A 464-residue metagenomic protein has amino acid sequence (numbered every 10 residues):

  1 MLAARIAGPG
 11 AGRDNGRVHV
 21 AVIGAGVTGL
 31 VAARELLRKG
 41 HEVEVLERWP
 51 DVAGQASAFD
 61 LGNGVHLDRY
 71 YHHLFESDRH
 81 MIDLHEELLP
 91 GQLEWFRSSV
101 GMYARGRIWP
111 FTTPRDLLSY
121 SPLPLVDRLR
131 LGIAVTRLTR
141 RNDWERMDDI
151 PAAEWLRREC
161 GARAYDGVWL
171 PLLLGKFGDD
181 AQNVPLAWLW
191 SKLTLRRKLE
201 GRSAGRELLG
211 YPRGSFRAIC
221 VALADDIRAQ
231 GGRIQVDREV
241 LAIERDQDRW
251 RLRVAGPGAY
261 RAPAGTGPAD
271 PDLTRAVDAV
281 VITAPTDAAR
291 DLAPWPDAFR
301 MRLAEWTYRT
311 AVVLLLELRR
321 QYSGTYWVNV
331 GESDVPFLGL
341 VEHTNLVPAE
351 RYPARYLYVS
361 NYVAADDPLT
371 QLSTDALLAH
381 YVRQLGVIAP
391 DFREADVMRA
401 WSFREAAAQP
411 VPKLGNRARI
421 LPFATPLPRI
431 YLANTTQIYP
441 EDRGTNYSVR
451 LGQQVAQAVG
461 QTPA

Functional and structural regions predicted by a protein language model:
M1-V20, R38-K39: Extreme N-terminal leader/targeting segments of oxidoreductases
V18-V45: N-terminal Rossmann-like FAD-binding beta1-loop-alpha1 element of flavoenzymes
L37-G62: Glycine-rich FAD pyrophosphate-binding loop
K39, R238-Q371, D375-F392, F403 (+1 more regions): Mid-domain catalytic core of redox enzymes that form a hydrophobic substrate pocket/lid adjacent to a catalytic redox
N63-W144: Dinucleotide-binding Rossmann-like beta1-alpha1 core, especially the glycine-rich loop that anchors the ADP
L131-A242, D246-R249, G258, A276: Active-site/ligand-binding neighborhood in enzyme catalytic cores
L357-Y358, F423-E441, Y447, L451: Short FAD-binding loop at a beta-strand-to-alpha-helix junction that anchors the flavin cofactor in diverse
V449-A464: Internal hydrophobic alpha-helix adjacent to the cofactor/substrate pocket in enzyme cavities
